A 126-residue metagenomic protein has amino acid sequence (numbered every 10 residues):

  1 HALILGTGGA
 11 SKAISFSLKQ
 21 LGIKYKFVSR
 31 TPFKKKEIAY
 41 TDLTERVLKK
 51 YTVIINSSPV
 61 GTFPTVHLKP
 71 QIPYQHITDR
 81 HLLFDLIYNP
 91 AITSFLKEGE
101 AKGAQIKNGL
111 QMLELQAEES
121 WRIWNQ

Functional and structural regions predicted by a protein language model:
H1-K19: Glycine-rich adenosine-cofactor-binding loop
A2, Y25-K26, I106: Hydrophobic anchor at the start of a short beta-strand that flanks the dinucleotide cofactor-binding loop
S11-K12, I92-T93, E114: Short, well-ordered alpha-helical microsegments
F16, Q20, K97, A101 (+1 more regions): Short, well-ordered alpha-helices that flank and scaffold nucleotide-derived cofactor binding pockets
Q20-E37: NAD(P)-binding Rossmann-fold cofactor-contacting core
E37-I106, Q111: Rossmann-like adenosine-cofactor binding region
Q105-N125: Active-site capping/gating segments
